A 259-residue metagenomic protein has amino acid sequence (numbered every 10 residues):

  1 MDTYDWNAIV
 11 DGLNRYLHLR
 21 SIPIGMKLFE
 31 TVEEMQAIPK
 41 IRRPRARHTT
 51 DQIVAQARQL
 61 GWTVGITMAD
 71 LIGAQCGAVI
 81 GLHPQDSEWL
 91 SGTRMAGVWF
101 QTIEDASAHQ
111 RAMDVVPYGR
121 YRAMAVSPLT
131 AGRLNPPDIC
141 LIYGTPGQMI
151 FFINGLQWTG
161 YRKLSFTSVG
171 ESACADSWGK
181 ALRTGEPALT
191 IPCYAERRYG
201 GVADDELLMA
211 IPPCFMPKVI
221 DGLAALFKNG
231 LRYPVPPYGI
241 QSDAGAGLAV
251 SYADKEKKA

Functional and structural regions predicted by a protein language model:
Y4-A259: Acidic, serine/proline-rich low-complexity intrinsically disordered regions
